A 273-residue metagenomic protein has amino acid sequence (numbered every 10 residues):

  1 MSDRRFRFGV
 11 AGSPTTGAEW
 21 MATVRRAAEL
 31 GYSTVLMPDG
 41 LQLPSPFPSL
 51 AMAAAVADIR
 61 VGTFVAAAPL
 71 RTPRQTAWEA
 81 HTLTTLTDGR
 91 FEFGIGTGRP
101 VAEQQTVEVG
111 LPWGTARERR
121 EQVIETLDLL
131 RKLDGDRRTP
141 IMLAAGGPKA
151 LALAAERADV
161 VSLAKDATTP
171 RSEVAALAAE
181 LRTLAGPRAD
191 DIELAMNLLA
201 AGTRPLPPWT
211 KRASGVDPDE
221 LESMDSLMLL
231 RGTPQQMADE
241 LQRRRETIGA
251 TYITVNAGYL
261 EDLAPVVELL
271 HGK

Functional and structural regions predicted by a protein language model:
M1-K273: Active-site-adjacent structural elements that line small-molecule/cofactor binding pockets in enzymes
